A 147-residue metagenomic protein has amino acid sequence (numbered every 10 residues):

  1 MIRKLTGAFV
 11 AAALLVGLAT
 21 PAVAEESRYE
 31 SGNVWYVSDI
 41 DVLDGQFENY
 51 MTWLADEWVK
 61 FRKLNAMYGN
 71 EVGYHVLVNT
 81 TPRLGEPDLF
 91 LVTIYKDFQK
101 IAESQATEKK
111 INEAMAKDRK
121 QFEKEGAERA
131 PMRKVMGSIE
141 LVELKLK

Functional and structural regions predicted by a protein language model:
M1-K4: Positively charged n-region of N-terminal signal peptides that target proteins for export
A8-G17: Bacterial N-terminal signal peptides
L18-A24: Sec/Tat signal peptide C-region and signal peptidase I cleavage site
A24-R28, L77-T80: Short beta-strand/turn micro-motifs at beta-sheet edges
E26-Y29, K60, L64-V72, I94-E140: An amphipathic, aromatic/His-enriched active-site/gating alpha helix that lines ligand/cofactor pockets
R28-V34, P82-G85: Short, flexible turn/loop "capping" segments at secondary-structure junctions
E30-G45: Acidic/histidine-rich, surface-exposed loop or edge segments in extracytoplasmic proteins
L43-F90: N-terminal, post-signal-peptide region of Sec/Tat-exported proteins
